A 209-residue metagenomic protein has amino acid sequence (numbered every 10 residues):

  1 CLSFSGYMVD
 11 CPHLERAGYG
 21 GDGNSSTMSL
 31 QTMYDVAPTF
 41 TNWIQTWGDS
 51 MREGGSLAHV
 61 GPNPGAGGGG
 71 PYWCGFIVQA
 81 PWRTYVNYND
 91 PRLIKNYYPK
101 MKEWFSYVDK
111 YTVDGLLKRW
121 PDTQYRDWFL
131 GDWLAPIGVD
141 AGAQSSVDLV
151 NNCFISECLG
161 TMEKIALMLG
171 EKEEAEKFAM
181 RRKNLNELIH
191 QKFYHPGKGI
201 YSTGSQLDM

Functional and structural regions predicted by a protein language model:
C1-Y7: Extracytoplasmic/secretory ectodomains and luminal regions
M8-H59, N87-N151, A166-M209: Active-site acid/base region of carbohydrate-active enzymes
Y19, G70-W73, D148, I155: Aromatic-acidic/polar surface patches that form glycan- and anion
G23, P81, N152, S156-L159: TPR repeat positional signature
P62-N63: Membrane-proximal amphipathic alpha-helices
G68-V86, R92, N96: Thiamine diphosphate
